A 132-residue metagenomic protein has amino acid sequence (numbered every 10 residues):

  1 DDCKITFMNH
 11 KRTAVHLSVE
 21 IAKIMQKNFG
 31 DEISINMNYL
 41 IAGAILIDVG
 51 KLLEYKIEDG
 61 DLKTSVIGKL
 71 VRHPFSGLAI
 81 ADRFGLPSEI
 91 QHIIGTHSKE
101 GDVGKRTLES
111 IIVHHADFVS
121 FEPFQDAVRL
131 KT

Functional and structural regions predicted by a protein language model:
C3, F7-H10, H16-L17, I21 (+1 more regions): Divalent metal-dependent catalytic cores for phosphoryl transfer on phosphate-bearing substrates
